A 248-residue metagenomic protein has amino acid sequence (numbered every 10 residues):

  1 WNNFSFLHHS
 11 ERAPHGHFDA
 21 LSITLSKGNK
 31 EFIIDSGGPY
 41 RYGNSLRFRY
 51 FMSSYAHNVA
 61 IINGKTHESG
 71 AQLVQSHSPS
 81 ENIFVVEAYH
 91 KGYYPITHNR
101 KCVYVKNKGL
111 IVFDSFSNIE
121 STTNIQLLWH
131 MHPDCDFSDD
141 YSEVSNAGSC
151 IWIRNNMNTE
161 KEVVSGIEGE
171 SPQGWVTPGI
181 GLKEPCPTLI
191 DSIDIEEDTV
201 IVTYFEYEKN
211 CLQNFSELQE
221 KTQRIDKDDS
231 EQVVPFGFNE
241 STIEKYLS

Functional and structural regions predicted by a protein language model:
W1-F32, D194-E196, D229-V233, E240 (+1 more regions): Carbohydrate-active enzyme catalytic cores, enriched for enzymes that act on polyanionic acidic polysaccharides
E11, P39, N210: Short, solvent-exposed loop/turn segments at secondary-structure junctions
I33-G38: Catalytic Cys-His active-site segments of thiol-dependent hydrolases/isopeptidases
Y42-S248: CBM-like, beta-strand-rich accessory domains located in the C-terminal region of large, secreted polysaccharide-active
